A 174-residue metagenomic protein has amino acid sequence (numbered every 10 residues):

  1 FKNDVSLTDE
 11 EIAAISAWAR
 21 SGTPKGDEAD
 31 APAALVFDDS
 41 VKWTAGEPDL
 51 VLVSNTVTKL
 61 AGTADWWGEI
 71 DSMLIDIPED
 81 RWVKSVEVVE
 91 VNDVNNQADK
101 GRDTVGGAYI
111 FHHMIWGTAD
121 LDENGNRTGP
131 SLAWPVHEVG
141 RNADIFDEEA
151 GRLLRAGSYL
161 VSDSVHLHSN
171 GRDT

Functional and structural regions predicted by a protein language model:
F1, D99-D147: A surface-exposed loop-and-adjacent beta-strand signature within N-terminal beta-sandwich domains that mediate ligand
F1-M73, S85-E87, G157-S164: Aromatic- and Gly/Pro-enriched helix-to-coil junctions and flexible linker segments
S21, V89-V94, G117-D122, H166-N170: Short loop/turn segments at secondary-structure transitions that flank enzyme active sites
E28-F37, K100-V105, F111, D173-T174: Short, glycine/acidic-rich hinge or "gate" loops at secondary-structure transitions that mediate conformational
D71-W82, A150-R155: Extracellular and analogous surface-interaction loops
E79-N95, D99-K100, Y159-S164: A short beta-strand element within beta-rich, extracytoplasmic domains of secreted/secretory-pathway proteins
W134-S158, L167-R172: Exposed beta-sheet edge/beta-hairpin loop segments within beta-rich domains
